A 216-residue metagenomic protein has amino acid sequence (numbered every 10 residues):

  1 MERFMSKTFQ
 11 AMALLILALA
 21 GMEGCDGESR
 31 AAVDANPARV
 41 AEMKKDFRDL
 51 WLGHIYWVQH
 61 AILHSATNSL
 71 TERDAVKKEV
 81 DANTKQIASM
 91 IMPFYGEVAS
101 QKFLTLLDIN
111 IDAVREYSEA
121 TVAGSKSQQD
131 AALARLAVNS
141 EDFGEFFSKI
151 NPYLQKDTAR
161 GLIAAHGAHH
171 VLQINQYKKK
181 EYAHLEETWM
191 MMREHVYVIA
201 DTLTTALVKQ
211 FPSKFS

Functional and structural regions predicted by a protein language model:
E2-M12: Bacterial N-terminal signal peptides that target proteins for export
L15-A18: Short, linear, compositionally biased motifs with a strong N-terminal bias
G21-G24: C-terminal motif of bacterial Sec signal peptides marking the signal peptidase cleavage site
D26-A32: Bacterial lipoprotein signal-peptidase II cleavage site
A32-F47, Y95-F103: Short N-terminal signal/transit or membrane-insertion segments and the immediately adjacent low-complexity/disordered
A32-N36, M90-I91, E145-F147: Short, charged/polar, low-complexity loop and linker segments that flank or interrupt alpha-helical bundles
R39-V40, K44, R48-V80, T84 (+2 more regions): C-terminal amphipathic alpha-helix
D81-S118: Mid-chain, structured segments of secreted extracytoplasmic proteins
